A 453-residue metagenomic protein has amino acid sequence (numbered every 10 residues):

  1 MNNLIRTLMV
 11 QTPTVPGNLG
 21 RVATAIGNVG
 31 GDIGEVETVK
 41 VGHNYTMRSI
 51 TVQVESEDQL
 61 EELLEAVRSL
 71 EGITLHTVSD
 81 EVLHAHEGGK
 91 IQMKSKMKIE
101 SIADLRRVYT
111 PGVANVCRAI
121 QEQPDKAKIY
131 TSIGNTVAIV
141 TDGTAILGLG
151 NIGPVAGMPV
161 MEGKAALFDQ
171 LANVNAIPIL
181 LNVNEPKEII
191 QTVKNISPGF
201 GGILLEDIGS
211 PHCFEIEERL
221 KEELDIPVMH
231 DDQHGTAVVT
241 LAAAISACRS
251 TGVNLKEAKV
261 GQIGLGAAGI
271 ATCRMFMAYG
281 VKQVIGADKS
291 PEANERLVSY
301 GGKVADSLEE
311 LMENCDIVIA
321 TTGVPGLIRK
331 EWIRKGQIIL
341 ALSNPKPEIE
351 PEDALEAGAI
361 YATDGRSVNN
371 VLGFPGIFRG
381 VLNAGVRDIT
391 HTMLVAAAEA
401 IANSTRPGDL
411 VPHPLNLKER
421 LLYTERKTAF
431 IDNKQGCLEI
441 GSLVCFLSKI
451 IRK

Functional and structural regions predicted by a protein language model:
M1-E87: A conserved regulatory-domain signal marking ACT and ACT-like small-molecule sensing domains and adjacent regulatory
G88-N115: Helix-enriched interaction subdomains in cytosolic or periplasmic regions, typified by TIR/SEFIR signaling/NADase cores
I99-I102, T141-N151, A166-P178, S197-F200 (+4 more regions): Gly-rich Lys/Arg/Thr-decorated short loops/hinges at beta-loop-alpha junctions or inter-strand turns that position
V140-T141, G148-L149, V155-P159, E185-G235: Phosphate/diphosphate ligand-binding glycine-rich loop within oxidoreductases
L147, P154-A172, L224, H230 (+1 more regions): Glycine-rich phosphate/diphosphate-binding loop of Rossmann-like nucleotide-binding domains
P227, D231-D232, S343-G436: Adenosine-phosphate binding glycine-rich loop
Y300-A362: Rossmann-like adenosine-cofactor binding region
Q435-S448: Short, often N-terminal, low-complexity regions that either remain intrinsically disordered or form a short helix
